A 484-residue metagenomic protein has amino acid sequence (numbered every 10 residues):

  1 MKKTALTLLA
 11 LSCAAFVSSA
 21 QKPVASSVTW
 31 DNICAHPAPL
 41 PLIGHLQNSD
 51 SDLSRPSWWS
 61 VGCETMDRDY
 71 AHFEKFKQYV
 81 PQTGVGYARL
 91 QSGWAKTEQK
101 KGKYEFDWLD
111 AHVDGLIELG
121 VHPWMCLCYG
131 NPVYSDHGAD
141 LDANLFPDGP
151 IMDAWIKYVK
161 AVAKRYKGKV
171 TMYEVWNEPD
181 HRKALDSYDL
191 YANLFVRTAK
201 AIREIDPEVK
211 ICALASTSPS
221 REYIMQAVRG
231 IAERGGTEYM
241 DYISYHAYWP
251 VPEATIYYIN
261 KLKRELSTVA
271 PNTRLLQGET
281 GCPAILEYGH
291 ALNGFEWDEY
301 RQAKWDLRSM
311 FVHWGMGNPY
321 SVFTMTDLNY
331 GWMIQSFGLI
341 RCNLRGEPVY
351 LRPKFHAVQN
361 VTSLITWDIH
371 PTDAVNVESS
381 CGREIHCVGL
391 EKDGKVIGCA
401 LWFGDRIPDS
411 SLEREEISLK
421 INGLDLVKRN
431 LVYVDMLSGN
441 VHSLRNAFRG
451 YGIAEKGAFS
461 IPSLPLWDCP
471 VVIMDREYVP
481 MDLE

Functional and structural regions predicted by a protein language model:
T7-A15: Bacterial N-terminal signal peptides
S19-Q78, T83, Y478-E484: Mature N-terminal, pre-catalytic/accessory segment of carbohydrate-active enzymes
V80-M240, A247-P250: Substrate-binding cleft and catalytic face of glycoside hydrolase catalytic domains, especially the flexible beta-alpha
Y188-V312, M316-Y320: Noncatalytic carbohydrate-binding groove/subsite architecture in carbohydrate-active enzymes
C282-S363, T372-R383: Aromatic/acidic polysaccharide-binding cleft in carbohydrate-active enzymes
E378-V427, P465, P470, Y478: Carbohydrate-binding surface patches
K420-V441: Solvent-exposed beta-hairpin/edge-strand motifs
S443-E484: C-terminal beta-strand-rich structural cap/linker in extracellular carbohydrate-active enzymes
